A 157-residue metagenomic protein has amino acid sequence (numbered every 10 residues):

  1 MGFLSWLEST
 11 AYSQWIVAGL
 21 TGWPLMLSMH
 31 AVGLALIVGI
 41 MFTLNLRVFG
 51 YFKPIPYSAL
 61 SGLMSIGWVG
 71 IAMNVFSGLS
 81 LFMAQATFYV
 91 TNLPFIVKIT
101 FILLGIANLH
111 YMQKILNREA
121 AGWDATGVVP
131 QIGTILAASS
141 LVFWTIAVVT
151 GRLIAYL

Functional and structural regions predicted by a protein language model:
M1-L157: Polytopic transmembrane helical bundles with strong interfacial aromatic enrichment
